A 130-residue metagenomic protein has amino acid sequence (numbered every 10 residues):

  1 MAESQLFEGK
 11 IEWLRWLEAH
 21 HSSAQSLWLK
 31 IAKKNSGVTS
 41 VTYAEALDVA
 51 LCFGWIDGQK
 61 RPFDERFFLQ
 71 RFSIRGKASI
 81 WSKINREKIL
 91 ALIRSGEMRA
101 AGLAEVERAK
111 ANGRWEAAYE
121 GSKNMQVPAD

Functional and structural regions predicted by a protein language model:
M1-D130: Charge-dense, helix-prone N-terminal extensions
